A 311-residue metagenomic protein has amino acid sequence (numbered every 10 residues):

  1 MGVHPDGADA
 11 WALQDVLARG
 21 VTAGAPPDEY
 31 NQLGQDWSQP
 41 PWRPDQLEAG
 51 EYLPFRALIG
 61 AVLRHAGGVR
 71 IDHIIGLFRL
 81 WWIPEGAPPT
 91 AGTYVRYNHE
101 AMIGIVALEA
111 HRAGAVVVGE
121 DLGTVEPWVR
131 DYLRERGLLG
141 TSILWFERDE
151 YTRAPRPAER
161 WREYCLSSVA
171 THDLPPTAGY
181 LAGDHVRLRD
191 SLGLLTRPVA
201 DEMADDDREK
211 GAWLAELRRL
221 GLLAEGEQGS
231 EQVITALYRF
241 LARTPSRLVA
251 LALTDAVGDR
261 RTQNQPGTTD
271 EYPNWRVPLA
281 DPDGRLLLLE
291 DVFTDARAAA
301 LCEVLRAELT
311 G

Functional and structural regions predicted by a protein language model:
G2-A250, T254-D255, D270-E271, R276-R285: Alpha-amylase-like alpha-glycosidases and glucanotransferases acting on alpha-linked glucans and related
G258-G311: Structured C-terminal cap/extension of enzyme domains
